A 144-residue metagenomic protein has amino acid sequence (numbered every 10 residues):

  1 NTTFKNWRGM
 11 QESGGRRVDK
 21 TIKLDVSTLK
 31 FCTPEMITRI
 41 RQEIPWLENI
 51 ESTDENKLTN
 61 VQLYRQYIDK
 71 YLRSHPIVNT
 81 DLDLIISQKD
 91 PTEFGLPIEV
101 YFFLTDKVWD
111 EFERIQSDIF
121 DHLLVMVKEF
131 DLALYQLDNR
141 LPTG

Functional and structural regions predicted by a protein language model:
N1-E55, Q62: Soluble accessory domains appended to multi-pass membrane transport proteins
Q42-G144: Long, non-transmembrane cytosolic or organellar matrix-exposed soluble domains/tails of integral membrane proteins
